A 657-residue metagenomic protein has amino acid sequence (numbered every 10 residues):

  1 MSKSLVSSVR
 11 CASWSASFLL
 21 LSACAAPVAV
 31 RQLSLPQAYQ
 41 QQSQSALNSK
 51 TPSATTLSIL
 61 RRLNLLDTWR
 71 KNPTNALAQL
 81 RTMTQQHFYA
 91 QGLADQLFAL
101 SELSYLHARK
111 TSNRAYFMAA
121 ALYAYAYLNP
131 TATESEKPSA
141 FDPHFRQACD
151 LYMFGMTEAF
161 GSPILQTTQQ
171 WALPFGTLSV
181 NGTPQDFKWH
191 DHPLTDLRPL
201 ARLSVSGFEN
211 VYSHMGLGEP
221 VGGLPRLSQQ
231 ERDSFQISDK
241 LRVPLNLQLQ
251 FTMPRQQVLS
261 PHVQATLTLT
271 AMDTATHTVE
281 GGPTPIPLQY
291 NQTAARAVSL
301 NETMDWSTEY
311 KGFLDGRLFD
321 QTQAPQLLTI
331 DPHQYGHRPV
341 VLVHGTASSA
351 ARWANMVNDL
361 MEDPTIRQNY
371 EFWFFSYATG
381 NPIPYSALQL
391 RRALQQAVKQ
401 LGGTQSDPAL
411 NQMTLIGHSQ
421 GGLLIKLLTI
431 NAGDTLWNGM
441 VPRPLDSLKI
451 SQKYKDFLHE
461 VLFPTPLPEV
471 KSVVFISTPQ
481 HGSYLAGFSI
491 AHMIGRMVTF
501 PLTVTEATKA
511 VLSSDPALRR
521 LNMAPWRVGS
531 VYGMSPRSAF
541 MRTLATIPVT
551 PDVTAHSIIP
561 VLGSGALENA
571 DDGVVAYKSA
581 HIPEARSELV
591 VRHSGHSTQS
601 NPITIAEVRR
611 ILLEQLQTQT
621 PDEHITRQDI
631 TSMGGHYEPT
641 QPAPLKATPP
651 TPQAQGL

Functional and structural regions predicted by a protein language model:
S2-W14: Bacterial N-terminal signal peptides that target proteins for export
L5, C24-Q32, F375, M493-I494 (+1 more regions): Helical anchoring/docking segments at protein termini
A12-S22: Bacterial N-terminal signal peptides
A25-Q91, Q96, L100-H107, T111-V340 (+3 more regions): Flexible, membrane-associating and regulatory peripheral segments of lipid-active enzymes
S104-T168, T177-S179, V340-T346, F375-W526 (+1 more regions): Serine-dependent carboxylesterase/thioesterase catalytic core of lipase-like alpha/beta-hydrolase/SGNH enzymes
H333-Y335, I366-R367, D407-A409, I416-G417 (+3 more regions): Extracellular/periplasmic catalytic domains that process cell-envelope and extracellular macromolecules
A354-Y370: Short amphipathic alpha-helix adjacent to the substrate-entry channel of hydrolases
G495-P650, G656-L657: C-terminal subdomain of alpha/beta-hydrolase-fold enzymes, centered on the catalytic histidine and its supporting
